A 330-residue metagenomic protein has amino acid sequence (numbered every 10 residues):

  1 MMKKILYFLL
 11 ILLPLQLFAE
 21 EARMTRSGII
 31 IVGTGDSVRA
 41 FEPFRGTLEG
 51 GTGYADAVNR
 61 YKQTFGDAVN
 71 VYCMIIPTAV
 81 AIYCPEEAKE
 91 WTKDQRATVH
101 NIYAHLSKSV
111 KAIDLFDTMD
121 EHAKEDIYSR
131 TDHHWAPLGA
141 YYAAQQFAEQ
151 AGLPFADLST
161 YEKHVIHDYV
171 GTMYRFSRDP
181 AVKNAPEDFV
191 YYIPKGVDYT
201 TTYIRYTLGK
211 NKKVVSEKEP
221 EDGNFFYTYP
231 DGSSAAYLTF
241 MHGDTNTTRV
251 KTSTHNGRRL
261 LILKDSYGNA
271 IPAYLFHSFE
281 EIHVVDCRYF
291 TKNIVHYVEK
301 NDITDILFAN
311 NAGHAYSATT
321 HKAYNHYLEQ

Functional and structural regions predicted by a protein language model:
M1-Y7, L17-Q330: Extracellular glycan-modifying ectodomains
L10-I11: Hydrophobic alpha-helical transmembrane segments of integral membrane proteins, especially lipid-exposed positions
